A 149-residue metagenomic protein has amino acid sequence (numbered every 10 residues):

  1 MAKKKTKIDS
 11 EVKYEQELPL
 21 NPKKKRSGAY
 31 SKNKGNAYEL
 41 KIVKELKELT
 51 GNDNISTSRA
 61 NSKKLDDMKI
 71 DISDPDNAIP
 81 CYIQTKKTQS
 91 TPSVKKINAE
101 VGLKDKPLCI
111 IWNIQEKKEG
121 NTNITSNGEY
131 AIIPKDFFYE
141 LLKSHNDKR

Functional and structural regions predicted by a protein language model:
M1-K23: Glycine- and charge-rich intrinsically disordered segments
A2-K4, N113-R149: Domain-level recognition of nuclease-like catalytic cores that cleave nucleotide substrates
K4-I8, S27, A37, P92 (+3 more regions): Hydrophobic transmembrane signal anchors and adjacent membrane-proximal interface regions, especially in viral
E15, E45, I114-K117: Compositionally biased, intrinsically disordered low-complexity segments
E17, K24-L103: Catalytic centers of nucleases
Q84-T85, I110-N113: Conserved beta-strand segments of the P-loop GTPase G domain that flank and frequently precede/overlap
D105-L108: Short glycine-/polar-rich loops that comprise or flank the Walker A/P-loop and associated switch/sensor motifs
